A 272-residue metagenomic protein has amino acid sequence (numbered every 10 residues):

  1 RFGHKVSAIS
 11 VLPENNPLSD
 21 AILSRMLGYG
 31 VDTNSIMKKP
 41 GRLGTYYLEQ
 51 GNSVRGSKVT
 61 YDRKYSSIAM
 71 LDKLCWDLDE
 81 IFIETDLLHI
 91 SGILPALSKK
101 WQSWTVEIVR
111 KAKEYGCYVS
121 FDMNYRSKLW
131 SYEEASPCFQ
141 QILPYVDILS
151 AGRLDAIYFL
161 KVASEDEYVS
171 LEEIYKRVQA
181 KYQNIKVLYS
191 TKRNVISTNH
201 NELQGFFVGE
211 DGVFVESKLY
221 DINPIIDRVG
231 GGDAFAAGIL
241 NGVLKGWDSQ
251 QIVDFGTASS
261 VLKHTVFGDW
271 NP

Functional and structural regions predicted by a protein language model:
R1-K5, G242-K245: Alpha-helix C-terminal capping segments
H4, K111-Y118, Y182-K186: A short helix->loop->beta-strand "cap" motif at the edges of active sites that frequently abuts
K5-G92: Conserved N-terminal subdomain of the carbohydrate kinase-like
A8, V119-F121, L149: Hydrophobic faces of well-ordered beta-strands that scaffold small-molecule active sites in alpha/beta enzyme cores
K64, I93, N124-K128, L154 (+1 more regions): Active-site beta-loop-alpha junctions enriched in small/polar residues
W104-G116, C138-Y145: Catalytic-core regions built around general acid/base machinery
L129-D211: Conserved phosphate/ATP/ADP-binding segment of small-molecule kinases
V215-P272: Conserved post-catalytic alpha-helical subdomain immediately downstream of the catalytic base and nucleotide-binding
